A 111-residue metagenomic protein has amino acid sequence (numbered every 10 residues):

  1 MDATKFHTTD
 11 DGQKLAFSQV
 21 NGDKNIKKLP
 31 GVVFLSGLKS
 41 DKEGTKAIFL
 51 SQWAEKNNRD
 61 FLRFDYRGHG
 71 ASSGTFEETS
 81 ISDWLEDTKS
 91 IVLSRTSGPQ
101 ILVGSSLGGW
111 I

Functional and structural regions predicted by a protein language model:
M1-N25: N-terminal cap/lid segment of alpha/beta-hydrolase-fold proteins
K28-G37: Short beta-strand element of the alpha/beta-hydrolase
L38-S51: The serine-hydrolase catalytic nucleophile loop
G44-T45, S72-F76: Conserved catalytic-core motifs of eukaryotic protein kinase domains, centered on the activation segment
F49-S73: Conserved alpha/beta-hydrolase
E78-R95: Alpha/beta-hydrolase active-site loop
T96-S106: Alpha/beta-hydrolase fold nucleophile elbow
